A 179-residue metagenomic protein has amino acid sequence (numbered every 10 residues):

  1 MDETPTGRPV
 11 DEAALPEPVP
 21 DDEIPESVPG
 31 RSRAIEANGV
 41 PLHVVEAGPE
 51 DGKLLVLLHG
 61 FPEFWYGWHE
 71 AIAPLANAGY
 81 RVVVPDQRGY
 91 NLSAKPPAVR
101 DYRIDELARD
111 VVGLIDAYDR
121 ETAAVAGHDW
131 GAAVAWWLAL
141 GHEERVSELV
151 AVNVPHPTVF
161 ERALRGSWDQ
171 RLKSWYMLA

Functional and structural regions predicted by a protein language model:
D2-A34, G39-L42, A47-P49, L54 (+4 more regions): Flexible "cap/lid" subdomain of the alpha/beta-hydrolase fold that forms the substrate-access gate
L57-G60, V84: Structural cue for short, hydrophobic secondary-structure segments
H59, L75, V99: Conserved short-loop catalytic and cofactor-binding motifs
F61-I72: The serine-hydrolase catalytic nucleophile loop
A71, A78, L114: Short alpha-helical functional segments enriched in proximate histidine and acidic residues
A76-D86: A fold-wide structural signal in alpha/beta-hydrolase
